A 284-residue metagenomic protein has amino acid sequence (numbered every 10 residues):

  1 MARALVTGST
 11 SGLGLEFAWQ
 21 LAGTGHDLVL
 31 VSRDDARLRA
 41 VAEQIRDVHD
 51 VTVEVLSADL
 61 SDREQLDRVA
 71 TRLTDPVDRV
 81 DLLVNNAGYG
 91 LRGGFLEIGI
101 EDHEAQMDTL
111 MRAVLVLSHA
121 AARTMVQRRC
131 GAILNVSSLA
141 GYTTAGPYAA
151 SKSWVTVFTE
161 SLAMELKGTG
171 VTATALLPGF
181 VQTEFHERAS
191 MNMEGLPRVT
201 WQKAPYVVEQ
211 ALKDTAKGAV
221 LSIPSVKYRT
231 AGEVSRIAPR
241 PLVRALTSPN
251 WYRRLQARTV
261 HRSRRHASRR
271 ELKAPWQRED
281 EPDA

Functional and structural regions predicted by a protein language model:
T10-G12: Conserved glycine-rich cofactor-binding loop
T24-A40: Conserved glycine-rich Rossmann-like NAD(P)H-binding loop of the short-chain dehydrogenase/reductase
N86-L91: Conserved NAD(P)H cofactor-binding loop of Rossmann-fold oxidoreductase domains
G94-L96, D102-M107: Substrate-binding pocket helix/loop in short-chain dehydrogenase/reductase
S118, S151: Active-site helix of classical SDR
S138: Residue(s) in the substrate-gating loop at a strand-loop-helix junction that position the organic substrate next
A163-A231, I237, P241: SDR active-site lid
